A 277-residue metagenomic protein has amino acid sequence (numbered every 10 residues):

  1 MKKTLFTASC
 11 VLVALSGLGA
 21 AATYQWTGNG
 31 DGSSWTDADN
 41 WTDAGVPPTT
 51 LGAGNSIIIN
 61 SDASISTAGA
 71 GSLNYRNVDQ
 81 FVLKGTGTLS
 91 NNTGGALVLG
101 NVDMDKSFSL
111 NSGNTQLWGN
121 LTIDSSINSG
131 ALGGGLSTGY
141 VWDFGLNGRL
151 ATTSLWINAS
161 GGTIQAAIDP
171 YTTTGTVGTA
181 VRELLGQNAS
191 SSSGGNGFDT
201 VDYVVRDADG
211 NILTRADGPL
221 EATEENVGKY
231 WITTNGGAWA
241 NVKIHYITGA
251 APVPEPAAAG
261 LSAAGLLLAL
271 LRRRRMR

Functional and structural regions predicted by a protein language model:
M1-G17, A259-R277: C-terminal cell-surface anchoring/sorting signal
C10, L18-A22, I244-A264: Short, threonine-centered small-residue motifs that mark membrane-proximal processing/anchoring sites and TM-junction
L12-A14, S66, L89, V205 (+1 more regions): N-terminal start and proteolytic maturation junction detector
G19-D43: Right-handed parallel beta-helix/beta-solenoid
A22, D43-G178, E183-V201, G236-I244: Beta-strand repeat architectures
W26, L117, A259-L261: Hydrophobic "rung" positions of tandem beta-strand repeat architectures that form parallel beta-solenoids
F198-P252: Low-complexity acidic/polar repeat-biased segments
